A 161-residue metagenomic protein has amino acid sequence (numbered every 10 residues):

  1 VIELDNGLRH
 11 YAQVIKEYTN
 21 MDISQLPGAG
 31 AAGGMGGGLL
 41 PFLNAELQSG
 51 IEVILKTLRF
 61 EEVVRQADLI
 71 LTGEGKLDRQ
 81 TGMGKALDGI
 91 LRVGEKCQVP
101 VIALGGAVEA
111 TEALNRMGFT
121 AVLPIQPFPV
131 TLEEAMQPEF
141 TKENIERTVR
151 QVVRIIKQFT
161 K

Functional and structural regions predicted by a protein language model:
V1-K161: N-terminal loops that bind phosphate or other acidic moieties and the adjacent beta-alpha structural core
